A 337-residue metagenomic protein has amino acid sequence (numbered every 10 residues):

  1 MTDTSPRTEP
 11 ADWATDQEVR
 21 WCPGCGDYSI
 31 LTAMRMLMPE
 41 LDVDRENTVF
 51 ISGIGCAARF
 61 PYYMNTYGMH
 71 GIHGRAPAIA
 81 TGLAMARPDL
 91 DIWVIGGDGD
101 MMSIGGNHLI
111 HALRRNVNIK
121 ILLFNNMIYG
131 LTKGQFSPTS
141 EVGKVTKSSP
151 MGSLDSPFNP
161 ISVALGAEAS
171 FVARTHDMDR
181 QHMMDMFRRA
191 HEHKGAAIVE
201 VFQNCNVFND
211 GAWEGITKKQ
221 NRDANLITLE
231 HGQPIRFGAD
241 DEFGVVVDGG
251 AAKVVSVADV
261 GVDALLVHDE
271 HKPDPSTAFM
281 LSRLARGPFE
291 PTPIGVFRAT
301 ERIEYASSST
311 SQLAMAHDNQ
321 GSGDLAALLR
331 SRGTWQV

Functional and structural regions predicted by a protein language model:
M1-R7, D16-Q17, V207-V337: Flexible, low-complexity linker and terminal segments
R7, A11-I72: Active-site diphosphate/adenylate-binding microenvironment
E9, D89, S137-A190: Conserved thiamine diphosphate
Q17, D44-T48, A76, A86-I92 (+5 more regions): Short coil/turn connectors at secondary-structure junctions
S52-G130, M184: Thiamine diphosphate
I54-C56, N126-I128, D179, F202-V207 (+1 more regions): Glycine-rich beta-alpha junction loops
G106-L113, L131-K144, V163: Active-site-proximal loop->helix
S170-L226: ATP/pyrophosphate-binding catalytic subdomain of soluble kinases
